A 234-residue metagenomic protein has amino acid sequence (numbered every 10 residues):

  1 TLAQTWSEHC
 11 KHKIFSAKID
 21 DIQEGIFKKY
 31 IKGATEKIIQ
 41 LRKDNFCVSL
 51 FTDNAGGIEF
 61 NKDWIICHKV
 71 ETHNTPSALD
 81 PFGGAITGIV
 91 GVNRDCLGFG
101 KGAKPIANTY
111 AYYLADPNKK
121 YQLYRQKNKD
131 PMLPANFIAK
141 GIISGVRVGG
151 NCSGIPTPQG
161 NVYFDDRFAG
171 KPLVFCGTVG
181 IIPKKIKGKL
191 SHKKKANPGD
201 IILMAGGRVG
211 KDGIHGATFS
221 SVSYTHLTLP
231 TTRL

Functional and structural regions predicted by a protein language model:
T1-S223: Long, structured ligand/cofactor-binding scaffold of large enzymes
T225-T231: Conserved small/polar residues in nucleotide/adenosyl-binding loops
